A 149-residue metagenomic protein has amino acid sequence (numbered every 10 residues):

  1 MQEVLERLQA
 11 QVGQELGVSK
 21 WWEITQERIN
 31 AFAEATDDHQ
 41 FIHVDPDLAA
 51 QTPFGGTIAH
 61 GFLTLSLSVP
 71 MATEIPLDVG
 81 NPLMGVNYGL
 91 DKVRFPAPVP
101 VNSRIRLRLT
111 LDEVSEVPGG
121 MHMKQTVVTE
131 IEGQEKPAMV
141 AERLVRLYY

Functional and structural regions predicted by a protein language model:
M1-A59: Catalytic strand-loop segment that frames the active site of acyl-thioester-processing enzymes
Q2-Q11, V99-Y149: HotDog/MaoC-like acyl-thioester-processing domains
G17, W21-E23, R94, L144-R146: Generic structural detector for well-ordered beta-strands
V18, S66, L107-L109: A generic structural signal for residues embedded in beta-strands
V18-K20, R28, D38, P82-D91 (+2 more regions): A generic structural signal for short beta-strands and their flanking turns/coil linkers
T52-G56, V69-R108: Hydrophobic beta-strand-centered segment that forms part of the acyl-chain substrate-binding groove
H60-T64, S68: A solvent-exposed, acidic/Ser-Thr-rich amphipathic alpha-helical stretch
